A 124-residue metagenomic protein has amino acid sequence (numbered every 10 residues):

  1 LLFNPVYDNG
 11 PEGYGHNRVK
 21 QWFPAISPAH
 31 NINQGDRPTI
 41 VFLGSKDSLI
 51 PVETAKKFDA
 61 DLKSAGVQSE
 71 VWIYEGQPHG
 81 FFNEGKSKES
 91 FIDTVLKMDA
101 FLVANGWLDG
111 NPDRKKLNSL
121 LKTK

Functional and structural regions predicted by a protein language model:
L1-N31, R37: Mobile cap/lid helix-loop segments that gate and shape the active-site cleft of serine hydrolases
L1-N4, F42, Y74-E75: Alpha/beta-hydrolase-fold catalytic nucleophile elbow
V6-N9, S45-L49, G76-G80: Solvent-exposed loop/turn segments at secondary-structure junctions within structured extracellular/periplasmic domains
E12-Y14, V52, E84: Short, well-ordered secondary-structure micro-motifs
N33-Q34, K63: A short hydrophobic alpha-helix cap/turn motif
G35, I40-L43, D47: Short beta-strand/loop motif that positions the catalytic acidic residue of the alpha/beta-hydrolase fold
S48-K57: Conserved alpha/beta-hydrolase "acid-adjacent" motif
K56-K124: C-terminal catalytic histidine-bearing segment of alpha/beta-hydrolase fold enzymes
